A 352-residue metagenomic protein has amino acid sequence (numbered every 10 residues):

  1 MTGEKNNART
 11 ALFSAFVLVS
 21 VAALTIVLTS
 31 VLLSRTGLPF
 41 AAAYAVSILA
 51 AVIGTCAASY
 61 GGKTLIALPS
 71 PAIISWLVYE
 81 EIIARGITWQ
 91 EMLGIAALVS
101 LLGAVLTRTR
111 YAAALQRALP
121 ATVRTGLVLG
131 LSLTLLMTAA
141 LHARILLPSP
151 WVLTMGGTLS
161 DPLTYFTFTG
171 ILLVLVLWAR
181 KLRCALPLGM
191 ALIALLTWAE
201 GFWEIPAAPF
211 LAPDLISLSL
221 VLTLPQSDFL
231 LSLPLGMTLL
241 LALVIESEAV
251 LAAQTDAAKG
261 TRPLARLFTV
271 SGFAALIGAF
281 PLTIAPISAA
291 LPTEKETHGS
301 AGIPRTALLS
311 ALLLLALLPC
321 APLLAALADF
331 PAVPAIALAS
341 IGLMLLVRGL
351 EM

Functional and structural regions predicted by a protein language model:
M1-A42, M155-G156, L186-T261: Helix-loop-helix hairpins and the membrane-proximal interhelical loops of multi-pass alpha-helical transport proteins
T2-S30, A50, S59, T64 (+2 more regions): Helix-loop-helix junctions within the multi-pass membrane cores of secondary transporters/permeases
F13-F16, S34-A42, S59-I66, V152-L163 (+2 more regions): Short, amphipathic, aromatic/basic-enriched membrane-interface segments that mark the entry/exit of transmembrane
S34-L38, Y79-T88, A114-A121, L133-L175 (+2 more regions): Inter-helical loop and helix-membrane interface segments of multi-pass membrane transporters/permeases
T36-C56, R262-P263: Loop-to-helix transition at the N-terminal end of transmembrane alpha-helices
P71-A72, A96-L98, Y165-L172, A185-L196 (+1 more regions): Hydrophobic mid-bilayer segments of alpha-helices in multi-pass membrane transport proteins, especially secondary
A97-L106, M137-H142, K181-L182, L196-A208: Structural signal for alpha-helical transmembrane segments and their membrane-water exit/capping regions in multi-pass
L101-A118, L141-P150, T169-C184, L323-L324 (+1 more regions): Membrane-water interface regions at transmembrane-helix termini and the short interhelical loops of multi-pass membrane
